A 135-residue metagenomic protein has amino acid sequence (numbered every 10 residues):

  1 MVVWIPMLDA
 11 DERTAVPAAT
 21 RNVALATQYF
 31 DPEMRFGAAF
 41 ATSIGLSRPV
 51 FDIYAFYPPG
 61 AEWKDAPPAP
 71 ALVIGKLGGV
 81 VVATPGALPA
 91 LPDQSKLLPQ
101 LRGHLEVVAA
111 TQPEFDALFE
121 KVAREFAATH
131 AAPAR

Functional and structural regions predicted by a protein language model:
M1-A19, F36: Structural microenvironment flanking redox-active thiols in thiol-disulfide oxidoreductases
M1-V3, T27-F30, A55: Structural recognition of the beta-strand scaffold that forms the well-ordered cores of secreted hydrolase catalytic
I5, D31-E33, P59-G60: Solvent-exposed coil/turn segments that connect beta secondary-structure elements in extracytoplasmic/periplasmic
D11-T14, F40-A41, D65-A69: Short, solvent-exposed loop/turn and secondary-structure capping segments
A15-A19, A38-A39, A117, K121-R124: Charged/polar, solvent-exposed surface patches and flexible loops
A18-S47: Short, internal strand/loop/helix patches that form the active-site neighborhood or redox-interaction surface
P49-R135: Thiol-/selenol-based redox modules, centered on thioredoxin-like and closely related oxidoreductase domains
